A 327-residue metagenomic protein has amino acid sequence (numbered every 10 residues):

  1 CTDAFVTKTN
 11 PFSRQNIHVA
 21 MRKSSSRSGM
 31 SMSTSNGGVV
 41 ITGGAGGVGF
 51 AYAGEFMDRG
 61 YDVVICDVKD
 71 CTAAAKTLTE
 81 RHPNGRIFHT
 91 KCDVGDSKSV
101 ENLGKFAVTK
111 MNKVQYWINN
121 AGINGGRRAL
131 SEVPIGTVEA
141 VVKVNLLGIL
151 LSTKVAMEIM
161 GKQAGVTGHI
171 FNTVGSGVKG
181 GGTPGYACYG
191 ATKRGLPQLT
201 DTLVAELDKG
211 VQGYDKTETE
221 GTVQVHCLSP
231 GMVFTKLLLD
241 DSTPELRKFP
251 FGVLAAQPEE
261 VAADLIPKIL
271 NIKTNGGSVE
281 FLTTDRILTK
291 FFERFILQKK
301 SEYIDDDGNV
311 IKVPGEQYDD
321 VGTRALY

Functional and structural regions predicted by a protein language model:
A45-G46: Conserved glycine-rich cofactor-binding loop
R59-A74: Conserved glycine-rich Rossmann-like NAD(P)H-binding loop of the short-chain dehydrogenase/reductase
K91-N102, I135: The beta1-alpha1 cofactor-binding region of Rossmann-like NAD(H)/NADP(H)-dependent oxidoreductases
R128-L130, P134-E139: Substrate-binding pocket helix/loop in short-chain dehydrogenase/reductase
T153-K154, D201: A short, exposed helix-loop element centered on a Lys and neighboring polar residues
G161-K162, V166-T219, M232: Catalytic loop of short-chain dehydrogenase/reductase
V223, C227, T243-K299, E316-G322: C-terminal helical subdomain
